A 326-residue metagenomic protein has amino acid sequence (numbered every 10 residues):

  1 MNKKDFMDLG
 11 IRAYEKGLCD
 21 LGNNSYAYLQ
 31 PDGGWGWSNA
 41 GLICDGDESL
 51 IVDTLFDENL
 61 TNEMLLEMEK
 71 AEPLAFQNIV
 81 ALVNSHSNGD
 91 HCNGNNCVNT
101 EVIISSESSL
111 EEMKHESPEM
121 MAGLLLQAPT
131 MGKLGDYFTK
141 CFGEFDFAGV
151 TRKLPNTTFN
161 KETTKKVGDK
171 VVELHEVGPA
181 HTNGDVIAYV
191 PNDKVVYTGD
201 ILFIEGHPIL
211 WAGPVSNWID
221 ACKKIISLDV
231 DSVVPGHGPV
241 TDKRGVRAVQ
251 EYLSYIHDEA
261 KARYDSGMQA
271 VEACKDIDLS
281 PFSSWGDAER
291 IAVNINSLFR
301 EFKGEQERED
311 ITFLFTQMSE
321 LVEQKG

Functional and structural regions predicted by a protein language model:
N2-K4, S266-G326: C-terminal regulatory/interaction regions
C19-E69, V186-G199: Conserved beta-strand hairpin/beta-sheet module of binuclear metal-dependent hydrolase folds, prominently
D20, K114-E176, N192: Metallo-beta-lactamase
W37, E58-N59, S87-N93, L110-K114 (+3 more regions): Active-site environment of divalent metal-dependent phosphoester hydrolases
D47-E48, N59-S105, I226-D229: Active-site metal-binding motif and surrounding structural segment of the metallo-beta-lactamase
V52-T54, N78-H86, I104-S106, V177-G178 (+2 more regions): Active-site neighborhood of phospho(di)ester-bond hydrolases with catalytic His/Asp-centered motifs
K161-I225: Ligand/cofactor pocket segment of small-molecule handling proteins
V195, N217-D278: Divalent-metal (often Zn2+) His-rich catalytic cores of metallo-beta-lactamase-fold enzymes
